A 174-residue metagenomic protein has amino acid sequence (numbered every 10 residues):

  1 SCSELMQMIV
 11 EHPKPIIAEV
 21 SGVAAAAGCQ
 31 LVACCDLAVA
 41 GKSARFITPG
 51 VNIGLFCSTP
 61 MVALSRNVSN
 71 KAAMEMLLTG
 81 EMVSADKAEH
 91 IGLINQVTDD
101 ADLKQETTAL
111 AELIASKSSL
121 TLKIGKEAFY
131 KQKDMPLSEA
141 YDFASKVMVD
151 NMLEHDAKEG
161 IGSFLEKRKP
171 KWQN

Functional and structural regions predicted by a protein language model:
S1-M8, A24, M135-P136: Glycine- (often His-adjacent) and acidic-residue-rich active-site loop that binds/positions the CoA thioester
C2-M6, A111, F129, Y141-M148 (+1 more regions): Hydrophobic alpha-helical core bundles mediating ligand binding, dimerization, or RNAP-core interactions
Q7-L122, L153-E154, E159-G162, R168: Crotonase-fold acyl-CoA enzyme core
G50, K131-D134: A short acidic, helix-capping loop that chelates divalent metal ions and anchors anionic groups
M76-L77, A128-K131, V147-M152: Helix-loop "lid/cap" segments that line or gate small-molecule binding pockets
K169-N174: Short C-terminal tail/terminal secondary-structure segment of NAD(P)H-dependent dehydrogenase/reductase domains
